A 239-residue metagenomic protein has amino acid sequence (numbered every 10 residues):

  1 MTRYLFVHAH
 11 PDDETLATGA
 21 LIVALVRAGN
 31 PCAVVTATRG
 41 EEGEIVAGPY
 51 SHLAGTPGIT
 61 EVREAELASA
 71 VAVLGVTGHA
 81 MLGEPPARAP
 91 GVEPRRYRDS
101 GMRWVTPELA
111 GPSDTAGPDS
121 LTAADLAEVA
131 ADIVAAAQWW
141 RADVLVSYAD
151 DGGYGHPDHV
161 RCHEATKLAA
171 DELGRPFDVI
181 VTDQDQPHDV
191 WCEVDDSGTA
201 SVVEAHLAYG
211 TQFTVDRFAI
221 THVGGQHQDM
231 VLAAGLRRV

Functional and structural regions predicted by a protein language model:
M1-R141, L168, E172, G235-R238: Active-site rim/loop-helix segments in enzyme catalytic domains that contact anionic ligands
H8-H10, H156-H159, H206-Q212: Histidine-centered active-site/metal-ligand motif
E14-T15, E41-E44, D150-P157, D185: Active-site environment of divalent metal-dependent phosphoester hydrolases
L82-P85, S147-D151, P157, V181-T182: Short, well-ordered beta-to-alpha junction loops that form the rim of enzyme active sites and present histidine/acidic
E93-R98, V144, D171-V239: The feature marks non-catalytic terminal segments
L126-A130, V134-A135, A149-V160: Divalent metal-binding pocket/active-site signature
R141-S147: Short amphipathic alpha-helical segments and their helix-coil junctions
H159-K167: Charged helix-capping and loop-helix junction motifs
